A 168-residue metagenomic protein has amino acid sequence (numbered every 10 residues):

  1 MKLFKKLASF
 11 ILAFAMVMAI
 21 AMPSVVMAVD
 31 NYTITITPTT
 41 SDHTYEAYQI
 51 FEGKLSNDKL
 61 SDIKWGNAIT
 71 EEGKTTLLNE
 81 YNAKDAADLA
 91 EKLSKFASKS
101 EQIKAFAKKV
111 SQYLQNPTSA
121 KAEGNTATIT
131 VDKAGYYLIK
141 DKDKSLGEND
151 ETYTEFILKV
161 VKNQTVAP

Functional and structural regions predicted by a protein language model:
K2-P168: Solvent-exposed loop/turn and edge beta-strand elements of beta-rich ligand-binding domains
